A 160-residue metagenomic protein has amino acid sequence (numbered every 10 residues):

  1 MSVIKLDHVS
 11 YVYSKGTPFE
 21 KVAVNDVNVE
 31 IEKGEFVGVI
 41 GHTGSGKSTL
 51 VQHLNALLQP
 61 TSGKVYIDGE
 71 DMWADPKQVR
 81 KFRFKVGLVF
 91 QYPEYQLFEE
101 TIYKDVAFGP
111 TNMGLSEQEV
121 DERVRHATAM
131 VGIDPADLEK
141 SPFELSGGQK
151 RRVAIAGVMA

Functional and structural regions predicted by a protein language model:
M1-V3, V12-D26, P76-Q78: A short, flexible loop at the N-terminus of ABC-type nucleotide-binding domains that lies
K15, K64-K81: ABC ATPase NBD Q-loop/coupling interface
I40-H42: The feature captures the beta-strand-to-loop junction immediately N-terminal to the Walker
N55: Helix-to-loop junction immediately C-terminal to a conserved catalytic motif
Q118-A136: Conserved ABC ATPase "signature" region
S141-L145, Q149: Conserved ABC ATPase signature
I155: Hydrophobic anchor residue at the start of the ABC signature
V158-M159: ABC ATPase C-loop
